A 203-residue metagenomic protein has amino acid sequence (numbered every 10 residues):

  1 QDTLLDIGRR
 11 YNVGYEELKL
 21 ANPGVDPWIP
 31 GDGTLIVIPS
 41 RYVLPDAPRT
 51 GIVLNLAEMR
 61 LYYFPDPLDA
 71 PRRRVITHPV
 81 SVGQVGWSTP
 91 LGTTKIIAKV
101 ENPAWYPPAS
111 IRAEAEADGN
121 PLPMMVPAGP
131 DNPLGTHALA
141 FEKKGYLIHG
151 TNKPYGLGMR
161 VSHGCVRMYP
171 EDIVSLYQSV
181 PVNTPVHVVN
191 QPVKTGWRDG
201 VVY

Functional and structural regions predicted by a protein language model:
Q1-D2, K19-D32: Short acidic, glycine/serine/threonine-rich helix-capping segments at coil-helix boundaries
Q1-V13: Primarily a LysM-type cell-wall glycan-binding module
L20-G24, D46, P170-S175: Short alpha-helix capping/helix-loop boundary micro-motifs
G31-I36, N183-V186: Loop/turn positions that initiate beta-strands
G33-D46: S4-like RNA-binding module at protein N-termini
V43-G51, K194-V201: Short, Lys/Arg- and Gly-enriched loop/turn segments at beta-strand edges
P45-N152: Gly/Pro-biased beta-strand-loop elements
A113-Y203: Exported/periplasmic cell-wall-interacting domains
